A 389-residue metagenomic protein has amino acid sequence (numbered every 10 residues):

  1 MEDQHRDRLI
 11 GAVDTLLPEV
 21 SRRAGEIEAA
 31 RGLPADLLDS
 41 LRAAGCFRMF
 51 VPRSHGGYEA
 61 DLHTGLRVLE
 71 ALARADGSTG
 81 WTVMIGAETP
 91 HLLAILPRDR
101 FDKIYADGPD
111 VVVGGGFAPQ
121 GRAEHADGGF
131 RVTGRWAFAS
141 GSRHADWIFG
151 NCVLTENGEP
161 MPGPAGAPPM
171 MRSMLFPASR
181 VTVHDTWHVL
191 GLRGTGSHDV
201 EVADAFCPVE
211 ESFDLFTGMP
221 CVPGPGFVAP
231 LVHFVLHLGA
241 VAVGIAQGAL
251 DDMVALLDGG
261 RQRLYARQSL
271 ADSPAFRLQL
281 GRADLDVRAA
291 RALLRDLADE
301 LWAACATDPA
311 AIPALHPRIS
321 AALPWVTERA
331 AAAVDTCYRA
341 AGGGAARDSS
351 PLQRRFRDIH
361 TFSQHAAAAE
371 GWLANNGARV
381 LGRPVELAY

Functional and structural regions predicted by a protein language model:
T15, I245, D252, R282 (+5 more regions): Charged, amphipathic alpha-helical oligomerization/scaffolding segments
S21, G25-E28, R288-W325, D335-A346: C-terminal helix-coil-helix/basic helical segment that borders enzyme active sites and/or dimer interfaces and provides
A43-D102, D107: Internal helix-loop-helix
D76-R98, G116, G129-R131, R135-L154: FAD-binding core of FAD-dependent oxidoreductases, characterized by glycine-rich FAD pyrophosphate-binding loops
G121-E124: A structural signal for short hydrophobic beta-strand segments in well-ordered beta-sheet cores
R135-R180, G342: DPxDG-like acidic metal-binding loop motif
L190-V287: Glycine-rich beta->alpha junctions and the first turn(s) of the following alpha-helix
A341-Y389: Glycine-rich phosphate/cofactor-binding loops in nucleotide/flavin-utilizing enzymes
